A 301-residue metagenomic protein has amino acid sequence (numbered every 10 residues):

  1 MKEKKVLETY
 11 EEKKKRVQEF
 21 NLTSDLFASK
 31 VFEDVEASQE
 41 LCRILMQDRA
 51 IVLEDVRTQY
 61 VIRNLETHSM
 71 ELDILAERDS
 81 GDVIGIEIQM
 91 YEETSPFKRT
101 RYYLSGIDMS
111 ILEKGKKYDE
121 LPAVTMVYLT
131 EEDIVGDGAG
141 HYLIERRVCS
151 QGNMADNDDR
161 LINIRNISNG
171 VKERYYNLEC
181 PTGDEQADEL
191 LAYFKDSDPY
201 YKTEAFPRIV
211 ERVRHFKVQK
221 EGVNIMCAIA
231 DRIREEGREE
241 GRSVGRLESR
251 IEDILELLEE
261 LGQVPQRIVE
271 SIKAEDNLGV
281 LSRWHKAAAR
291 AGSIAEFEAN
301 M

Functional and structural regions predicted by a protein language model:
M1-M301: Elongated, amphipathic alpha-helical interaction scaffolds
